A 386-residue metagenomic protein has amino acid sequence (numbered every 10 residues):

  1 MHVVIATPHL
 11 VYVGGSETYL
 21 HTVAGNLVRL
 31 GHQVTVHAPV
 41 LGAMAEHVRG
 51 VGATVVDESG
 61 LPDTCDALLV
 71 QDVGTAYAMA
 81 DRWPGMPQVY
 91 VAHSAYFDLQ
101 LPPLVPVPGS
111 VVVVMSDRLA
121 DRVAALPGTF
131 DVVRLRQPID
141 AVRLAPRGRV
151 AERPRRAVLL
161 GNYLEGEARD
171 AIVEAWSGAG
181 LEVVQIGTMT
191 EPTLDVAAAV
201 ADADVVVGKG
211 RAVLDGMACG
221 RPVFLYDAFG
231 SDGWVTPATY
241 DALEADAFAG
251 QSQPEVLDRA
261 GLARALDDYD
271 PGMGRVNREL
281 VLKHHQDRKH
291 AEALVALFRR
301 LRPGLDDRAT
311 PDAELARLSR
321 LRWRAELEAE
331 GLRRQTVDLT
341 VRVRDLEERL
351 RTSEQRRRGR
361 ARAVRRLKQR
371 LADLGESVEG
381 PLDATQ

Functional and structural regions predicted by a protein language model:
T7-Y19, E165-E167: A short, glycine/small-residue-rich beta-strand->loop->alpha-helix junction that serves as a flexible
G15, R149-V150, S252-A316: A charged, aromatic-enriched C-terminal amphipathic alpha-helix characteristic of glycosyltransferases across folds
L69-T75, A92: Short His-centered aromatic/hydrophobic patch
Y90, G109-V123, G128-L144: Donor nucleotide-sugar binding/catalytic pocket of nucleotide-sugar-dependent glycosyltransferases
L99-P103, D121-A125, R136-R153, L194-D195: Acidic anion/phosphate-binding donor-loop and adjacent secondary structure in glycosyltransferase catalytic cores
A198-R211, R221-P222: Acidic donor-binding loop of glycosyltransferase active sites
A212-R275, L280: Catalytic binding pocket for nucleotide-activated donors in carbohydrate/polymer assembly enzymes
A313-Q386: Boundary detector for helix-to-coil junctions that initiate low-complexity/charged tails
